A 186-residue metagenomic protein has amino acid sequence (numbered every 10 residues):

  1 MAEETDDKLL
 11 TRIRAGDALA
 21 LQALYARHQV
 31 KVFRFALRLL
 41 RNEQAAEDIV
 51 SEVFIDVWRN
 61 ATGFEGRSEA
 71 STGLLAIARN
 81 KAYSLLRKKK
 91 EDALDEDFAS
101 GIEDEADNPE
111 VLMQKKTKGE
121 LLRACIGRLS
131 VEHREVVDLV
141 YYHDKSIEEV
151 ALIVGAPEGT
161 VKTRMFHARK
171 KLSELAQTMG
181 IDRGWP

Functional and structural regions predicted by a protein language model:
A2, R14-A23, F33-E52, I153 (+2 more regions): Short, charged helix-capping/linker segments at alpha-helix termini
A2-E3, E91-G119, S146: Internal acidic/polar
A2-E3, R12, S100, L121-G127 (+3 more regions): C-terminal edge and immediately downstream basic/flexible tail or linker adjoining helix-turn-helix-like DNA-binding
R14-A15, R41, E52-E69, K88-K90: Sigma70-family region 2
Y25-E43, N60, I126, K171 (+1 more regions): Amphipathic, Lys/Arg- and hydrophobic-enriched alpha-helical face
R34, D48-I55, S68-N80: Structural recognition of an alpha-helix C-terminal capping motif at a helix-to-coil junction
R59-G66, L75-E96, K115, H167 (+1 more regions): Arg/Lys-rich amphipathic alpha helix in sigma70-family domain 2
V136-V140: A short pre-motif secondary-structure segment
